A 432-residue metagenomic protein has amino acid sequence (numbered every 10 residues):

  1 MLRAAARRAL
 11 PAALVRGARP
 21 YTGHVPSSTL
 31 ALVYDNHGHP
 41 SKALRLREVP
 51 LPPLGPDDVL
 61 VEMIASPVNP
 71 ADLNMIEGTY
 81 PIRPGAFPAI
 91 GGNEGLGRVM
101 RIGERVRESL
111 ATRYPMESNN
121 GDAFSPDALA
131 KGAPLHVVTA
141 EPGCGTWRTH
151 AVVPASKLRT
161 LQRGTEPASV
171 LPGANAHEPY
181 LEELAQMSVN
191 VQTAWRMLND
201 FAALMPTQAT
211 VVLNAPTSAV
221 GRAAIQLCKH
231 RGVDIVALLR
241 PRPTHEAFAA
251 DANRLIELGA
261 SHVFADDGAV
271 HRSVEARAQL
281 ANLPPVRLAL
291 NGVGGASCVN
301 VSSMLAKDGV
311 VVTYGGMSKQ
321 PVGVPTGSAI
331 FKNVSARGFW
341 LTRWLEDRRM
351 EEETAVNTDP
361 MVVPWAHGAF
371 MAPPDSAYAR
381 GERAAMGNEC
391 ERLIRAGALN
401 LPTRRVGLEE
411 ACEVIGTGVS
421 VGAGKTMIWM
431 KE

Functional and structural regions predicted by a protein language model:
M1-G95, E432: Short N-terminal strand-loop motif that marks the start of NAD(P)H/FAD-dependent oxidoreductase cofactor-binding domains
P50-P67, T79-G145: Glycine-rich beta-strand-centered segment in the early N-terminal region that forms part of a ligand/cofactor-binding
P70, T217-A219, G295-A296: Residue-level detector of alpha-helix initiation sites
N74, E108-L129, A133-A215: NAD(P)H dinucleotide-binding glycine-rich loop of Rossmann-like/cofactor-binding domains, especially the beta1-alpha1
N120, L184-A269: Mid-domain Rossmann-like dinucleotide-binding core that forms the NAD(H)/NADP(H) cofactor-binding site
P206, A249-N253, E257-V334: Glycine-rich cofactor phosphate-binding loops and adjacent beta1-alpha1 units of small-molecule cofactor enzyme domains
L238-E246, G292, G315, W340: N-terminal Rossmann-fold cofactor-binding loop
R348-E432: C-terminal hydrophobic helical "lid"/dimerization subdomain of Rossmann-like NAD(P)H-dependent oxidoreductases
